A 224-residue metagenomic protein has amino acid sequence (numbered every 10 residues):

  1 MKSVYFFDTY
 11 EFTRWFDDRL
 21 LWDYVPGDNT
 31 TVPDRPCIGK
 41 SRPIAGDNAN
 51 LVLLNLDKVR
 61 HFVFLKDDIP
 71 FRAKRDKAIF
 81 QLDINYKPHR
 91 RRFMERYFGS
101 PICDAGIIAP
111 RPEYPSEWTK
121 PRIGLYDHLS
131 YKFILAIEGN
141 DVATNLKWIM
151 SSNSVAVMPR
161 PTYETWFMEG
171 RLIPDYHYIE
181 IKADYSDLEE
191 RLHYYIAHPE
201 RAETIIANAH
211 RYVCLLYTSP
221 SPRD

Functional and structural regions predicted by a protein language model:
M1-I181, R191-H193: Nucleotide-sugar donor-binding catalytic core of glycosyltransferases
F98-G99, A197, L215: Secondary-structure boundary motif
K182-E200: C-terminal "capping" alpha-helix adjacent to the active site of nucleotide-linked donor transferases in cell-envelope
R201-L215: A short, well-ordered alpha-helix in the C-terminal region of glycosyltransferases
Y217-D224: Conserved small/polar residues in nucleotide/adenosyl-binding loops
